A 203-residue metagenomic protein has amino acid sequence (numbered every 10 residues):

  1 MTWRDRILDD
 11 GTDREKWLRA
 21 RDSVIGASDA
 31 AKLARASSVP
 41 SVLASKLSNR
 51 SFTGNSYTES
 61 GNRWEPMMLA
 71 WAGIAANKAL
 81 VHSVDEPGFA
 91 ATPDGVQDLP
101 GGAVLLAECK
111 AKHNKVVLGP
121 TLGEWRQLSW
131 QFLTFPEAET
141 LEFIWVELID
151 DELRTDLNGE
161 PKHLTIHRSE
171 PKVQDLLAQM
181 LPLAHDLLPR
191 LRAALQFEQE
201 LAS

Functional and structural regions predicted by a protein language model:
M1-R63, M67, S203: Charged, glycine-rich intrinsically disordered N-terminal tails and low-complexity linkers that flank
R6, A20, S60, M67 (+4 more regions): Generic signature of intrinsically disordered, low-complexity segments enriched in small/polar residues
R6, V42, K46, Q179 (+3 more regions): Residues that form generic nucleotide/phosphate-binding pockets
F52-A79, S83, G88: Short, well-structured hydrophobic secondary-structure segments
A75-H185, R192: Nucleic-acid nuclease catalytic cores
L187-S203: Polar low-complexity intrinsically disordered regions
